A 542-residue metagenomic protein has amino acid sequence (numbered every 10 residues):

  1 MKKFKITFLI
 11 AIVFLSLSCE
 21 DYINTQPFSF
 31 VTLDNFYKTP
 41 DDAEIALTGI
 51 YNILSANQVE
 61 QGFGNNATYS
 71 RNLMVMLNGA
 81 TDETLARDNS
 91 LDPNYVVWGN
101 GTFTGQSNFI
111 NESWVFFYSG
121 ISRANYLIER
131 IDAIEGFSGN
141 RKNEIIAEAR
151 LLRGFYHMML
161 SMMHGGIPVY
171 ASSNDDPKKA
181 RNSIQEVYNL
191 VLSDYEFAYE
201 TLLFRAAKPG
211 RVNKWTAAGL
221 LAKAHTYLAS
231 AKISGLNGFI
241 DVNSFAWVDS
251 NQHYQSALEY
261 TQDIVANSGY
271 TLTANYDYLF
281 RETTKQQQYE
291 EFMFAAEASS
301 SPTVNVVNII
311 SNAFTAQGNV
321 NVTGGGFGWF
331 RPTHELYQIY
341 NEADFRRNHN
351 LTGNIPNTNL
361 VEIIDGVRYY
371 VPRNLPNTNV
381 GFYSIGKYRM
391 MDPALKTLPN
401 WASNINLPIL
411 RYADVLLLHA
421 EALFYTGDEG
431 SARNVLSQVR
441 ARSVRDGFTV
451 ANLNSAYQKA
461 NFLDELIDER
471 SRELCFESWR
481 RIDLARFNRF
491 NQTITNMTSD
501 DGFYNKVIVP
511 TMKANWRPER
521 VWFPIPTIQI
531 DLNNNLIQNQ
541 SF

Functional and structural regions predicted by a protein language model:
M1-S29: Bacterial Sec-dependent N-terminal signal peptides
E20-N94, I167, Y188, E196-F197 (+3 more regions): An aromatic- and glycine-enriched ligand-binding surface/loop that stacks and positions planar moieties
T39, E44-T48, N52-G62, L85-H164 (+6 more regions): Conserved, well-structured interaction surfaces
G101, S107, N348-V439: C-terminal substrate/ligand-recognition segments
F117-G120, L190, R281-F314, N319-V320 (+4 more regions): Long, intrinsically disordered, low-complexity segments
M159, M163, Y227, A231-S234 (+4 more regions): Alpha-helix C-terminal capping/termination sites
